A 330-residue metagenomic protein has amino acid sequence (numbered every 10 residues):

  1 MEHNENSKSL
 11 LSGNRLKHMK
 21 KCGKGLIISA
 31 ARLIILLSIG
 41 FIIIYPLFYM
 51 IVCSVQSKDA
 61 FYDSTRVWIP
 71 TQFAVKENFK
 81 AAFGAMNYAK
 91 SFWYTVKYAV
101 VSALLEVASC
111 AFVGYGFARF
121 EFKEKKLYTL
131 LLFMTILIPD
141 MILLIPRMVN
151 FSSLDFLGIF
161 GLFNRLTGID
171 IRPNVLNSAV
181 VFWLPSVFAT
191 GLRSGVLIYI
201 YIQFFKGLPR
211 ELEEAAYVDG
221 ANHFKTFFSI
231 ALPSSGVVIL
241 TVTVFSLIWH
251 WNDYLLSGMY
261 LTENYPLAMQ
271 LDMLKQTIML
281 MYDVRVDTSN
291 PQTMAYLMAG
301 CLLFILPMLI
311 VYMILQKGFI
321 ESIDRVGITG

Functional and structural regions predicted by a protein language model:
M1-G23: Short, Lys/Arg-rich, polar N-terminal cytosolic tail immediately upstream of the first transmembrane signal-anchor
S9, I28-G330: A structural signal for multi-pass alpha-helical bundles of membrane permease subunits that mediate small-molecule
